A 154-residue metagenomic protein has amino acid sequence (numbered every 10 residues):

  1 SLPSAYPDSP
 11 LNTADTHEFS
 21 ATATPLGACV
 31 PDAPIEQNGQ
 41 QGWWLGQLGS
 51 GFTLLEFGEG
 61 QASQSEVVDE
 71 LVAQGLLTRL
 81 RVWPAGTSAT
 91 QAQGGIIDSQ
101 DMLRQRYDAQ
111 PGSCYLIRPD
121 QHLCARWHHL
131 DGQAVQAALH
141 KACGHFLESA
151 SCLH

Functional and structural regions predicted by a protein language model:
S1-H154: Helical substrate-recognition/capping region of FAD-dependent monooxygenase/halogenase enzymes
